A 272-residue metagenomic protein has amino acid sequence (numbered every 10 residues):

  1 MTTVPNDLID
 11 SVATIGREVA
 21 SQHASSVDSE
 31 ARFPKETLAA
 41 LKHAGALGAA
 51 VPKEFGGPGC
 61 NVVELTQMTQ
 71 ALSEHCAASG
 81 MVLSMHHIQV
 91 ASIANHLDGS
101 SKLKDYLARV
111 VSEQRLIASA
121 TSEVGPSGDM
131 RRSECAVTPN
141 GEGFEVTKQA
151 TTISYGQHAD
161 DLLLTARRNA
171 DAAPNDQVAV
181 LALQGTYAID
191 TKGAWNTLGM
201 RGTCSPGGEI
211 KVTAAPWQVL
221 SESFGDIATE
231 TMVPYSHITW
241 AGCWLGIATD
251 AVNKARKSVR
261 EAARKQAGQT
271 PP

Functional and structural regions predicted by a protein language model:
T2-Q67, G242-P272: Alpha-helical interface subdomain recognition
K35-H43, G48-S154: Glycine-rich flavin
R115, R131-S133, H158-D160, D176 (+4 more regions): A generic structural signal for well-ordered coil/turn residues at beta-strand boundaries that shape enzyme active-site
G141-E145, D161, S205: A generic structural signal for beta-strand entry/edge sites
Q149, K192-N196: Short beta-alpha junctions and helix-cap segments that line functional grooves
T151-G156, S236-W240: Glycine-rich phosphate/pyrophosphate-binding beta-alpha loops
T152-I189: A short core secondary-structure module
T197-P272: Glycine-rich beta->alpha junctions and the first turn(s) of the following alpha-helix
